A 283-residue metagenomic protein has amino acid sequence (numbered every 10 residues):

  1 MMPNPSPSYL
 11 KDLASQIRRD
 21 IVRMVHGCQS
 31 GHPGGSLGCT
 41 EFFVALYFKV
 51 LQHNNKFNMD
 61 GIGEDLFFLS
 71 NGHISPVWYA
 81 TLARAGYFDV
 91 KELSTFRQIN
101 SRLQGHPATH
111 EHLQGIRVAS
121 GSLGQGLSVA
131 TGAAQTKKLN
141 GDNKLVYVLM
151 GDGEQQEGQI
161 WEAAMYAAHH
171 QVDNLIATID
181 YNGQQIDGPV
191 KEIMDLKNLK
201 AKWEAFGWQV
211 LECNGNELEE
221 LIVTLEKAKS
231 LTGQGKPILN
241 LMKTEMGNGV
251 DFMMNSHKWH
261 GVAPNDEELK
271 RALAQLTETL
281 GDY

Functional and structural regions predicted by a protein language model:
M1-I17: N-terminal hydrophobic or amphipathic helices/low-complexity stretches enriched in small/hydrophobic/Pro/Gly
L13-S30, D180-N182: N-terminal capping segment at the start of a domain
I21-M24, S36-H169: Cofactor-binding active-site loop characterized by glycine-rich and histidine/acidic residues
G31-P33, E92-L93, L239, Y283: Flexible, glycine/charged-enriched surface loops at secondary-structure junctions
F68, I176, E212, L239-L241: Structured core elements
H73-I74, N182-G183, K243-G247: Glycine-rich beta-alpha junction loops
G115, A119-S122, L127-T232: Thiamine diphosphate
L218, L225-Y283: Glycine/aspartate-rich loop-and-adjacent alpha/beta segment that forms the canonical ThDP
